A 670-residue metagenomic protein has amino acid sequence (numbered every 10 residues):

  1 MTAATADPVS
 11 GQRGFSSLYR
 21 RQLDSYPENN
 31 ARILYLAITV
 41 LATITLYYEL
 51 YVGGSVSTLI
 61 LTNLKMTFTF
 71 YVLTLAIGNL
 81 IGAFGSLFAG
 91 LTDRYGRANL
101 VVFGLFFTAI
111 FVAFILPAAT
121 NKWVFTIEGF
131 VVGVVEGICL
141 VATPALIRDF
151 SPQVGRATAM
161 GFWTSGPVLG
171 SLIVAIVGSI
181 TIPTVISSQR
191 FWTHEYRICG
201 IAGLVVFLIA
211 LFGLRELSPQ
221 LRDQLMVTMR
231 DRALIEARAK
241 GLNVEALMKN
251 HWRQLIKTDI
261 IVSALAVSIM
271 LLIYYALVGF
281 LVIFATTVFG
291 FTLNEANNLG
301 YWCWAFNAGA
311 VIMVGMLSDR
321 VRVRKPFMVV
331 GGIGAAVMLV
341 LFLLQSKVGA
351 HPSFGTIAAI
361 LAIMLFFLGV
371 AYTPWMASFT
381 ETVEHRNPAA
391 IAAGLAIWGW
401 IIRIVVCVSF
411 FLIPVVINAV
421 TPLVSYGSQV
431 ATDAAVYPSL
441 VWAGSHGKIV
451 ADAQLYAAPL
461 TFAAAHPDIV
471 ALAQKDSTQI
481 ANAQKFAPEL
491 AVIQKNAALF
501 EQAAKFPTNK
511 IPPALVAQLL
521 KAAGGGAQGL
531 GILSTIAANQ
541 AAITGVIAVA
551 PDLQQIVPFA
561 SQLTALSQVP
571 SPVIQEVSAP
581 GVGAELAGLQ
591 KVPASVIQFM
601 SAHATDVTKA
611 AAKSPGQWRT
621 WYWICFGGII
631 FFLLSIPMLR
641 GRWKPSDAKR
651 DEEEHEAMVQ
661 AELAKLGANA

Functional and structural regions predicted by a protein language model:
G14-N29, S218-S263: Juxtamembrane intracellular "pre-TM" segments in multi-pass secondary transporters
G53-S57, I256-W304, A308, Y372 (+2 more regions): Extracytoplasmic gate region of multi-pass secondary transporters
L73-G90, Y301-V314: Central cavity-lining transmembrane alpha-helices of secondary-active solute carriers, predominantly the Major
F84-T120: Conserved MFS/SLC helix-loop-helix module at the cytosolic interface between two early adjacent transmembrane helices
R94-L105, D319-G334: Cytoplasmic membrane-interface "Motif A"-like loop-to-helix N-cap segments of 12-TM Major Facilitator Superfamily
F106-T120, I333-H351: C-terminal ends and interior cores of transmembrane alpha-helices in multi-pass membrane transporters/permeases
E128-G166: Cytoplasmic helix-loop-helix junction between adjacent transmembrane helices in 12-TM secondary transporters
W163-S218: Helix-loop-helix hairpin linking two adjacent transmembrane segments in secondary transporters
